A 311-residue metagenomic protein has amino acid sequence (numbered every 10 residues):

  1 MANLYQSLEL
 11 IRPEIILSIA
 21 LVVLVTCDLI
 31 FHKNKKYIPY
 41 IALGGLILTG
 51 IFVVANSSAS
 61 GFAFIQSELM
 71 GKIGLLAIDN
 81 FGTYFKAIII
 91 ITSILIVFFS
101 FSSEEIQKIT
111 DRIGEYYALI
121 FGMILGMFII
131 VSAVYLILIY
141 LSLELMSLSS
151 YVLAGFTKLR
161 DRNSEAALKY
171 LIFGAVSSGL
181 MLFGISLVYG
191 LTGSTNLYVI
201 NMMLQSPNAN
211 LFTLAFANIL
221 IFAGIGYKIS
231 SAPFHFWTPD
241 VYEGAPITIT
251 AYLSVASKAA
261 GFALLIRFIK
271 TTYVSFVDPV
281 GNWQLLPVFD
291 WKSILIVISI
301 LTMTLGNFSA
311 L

Functional and structural regions predicted by a protein language model:
M1-L311: Alpha-helical transmembrane segments of multi-pass membrane proteins predominantly involved in bioenergetics
